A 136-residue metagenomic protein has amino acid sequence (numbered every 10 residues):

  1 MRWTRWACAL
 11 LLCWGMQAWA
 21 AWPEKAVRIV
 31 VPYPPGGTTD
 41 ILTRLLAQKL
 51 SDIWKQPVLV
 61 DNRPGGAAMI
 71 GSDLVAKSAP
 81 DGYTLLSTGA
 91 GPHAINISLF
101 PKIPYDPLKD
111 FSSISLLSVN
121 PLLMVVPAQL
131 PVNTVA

Functional and structural regions predicted by a protein language model:
M1-C8: Bacterial N-terminal signal peptides that target proteins for export
W3, G37-T38, N133: Intrinsically disordered/low-complexity terminal segments and short unstructured peptides
C8-A9, L42: Intrinsically disordered and other compositionally biased segments
A9, P104-L108, V132: Short gly/ser/thr-rich secondary-structure transition/capping motifs
G15-Q17: N-terminal signal peptide c-region/cleavage motif recognized by signal peptidases
A20-D110: N-terminal (or domain-start) structured segment
S112-A136: A conserved helix-loop-strand patch within extracytoplasmic ligand-binding domains of the periplasmic binding
